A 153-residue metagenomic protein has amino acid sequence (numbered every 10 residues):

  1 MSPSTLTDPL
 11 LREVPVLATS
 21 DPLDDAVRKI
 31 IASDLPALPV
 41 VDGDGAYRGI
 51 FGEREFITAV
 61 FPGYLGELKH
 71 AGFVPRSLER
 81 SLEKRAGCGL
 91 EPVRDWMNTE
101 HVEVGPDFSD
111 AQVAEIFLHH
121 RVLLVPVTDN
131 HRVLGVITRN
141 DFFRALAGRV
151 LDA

Functional and structural regions predicted by a protein language model:
M1-L35, V40-G43, Y47-R48, K69-I116 (+2 more regions): Bateman/CBS regulatory modules and CBS-like beta-alpha motifs in cytosolic regions of diverse proteins
L11, L35, Y47-G63, V122 (+2 more regions): Short beta->alpha transition motifs characteristic of CBS
A59-F73: Short, charge-rich, low-complexity interaction segments located in flexible loops at or near secondary-structure
L118-H120: Active-site neighborhoods of divalent-metal-dependent phosphate/nucleic-acid chemistry enzymes
